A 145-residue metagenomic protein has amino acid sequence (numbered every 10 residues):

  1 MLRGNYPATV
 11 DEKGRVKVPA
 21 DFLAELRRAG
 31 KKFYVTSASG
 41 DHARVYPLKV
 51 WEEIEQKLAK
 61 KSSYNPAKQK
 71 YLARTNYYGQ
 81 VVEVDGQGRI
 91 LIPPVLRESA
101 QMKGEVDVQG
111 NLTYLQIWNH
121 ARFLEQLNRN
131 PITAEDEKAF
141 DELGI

Functional and structural regions predicted by a protein language model:
M1-P7, E12, F22-Q87, P94-I145: Flexible "stalk/tail and boundary" regions
